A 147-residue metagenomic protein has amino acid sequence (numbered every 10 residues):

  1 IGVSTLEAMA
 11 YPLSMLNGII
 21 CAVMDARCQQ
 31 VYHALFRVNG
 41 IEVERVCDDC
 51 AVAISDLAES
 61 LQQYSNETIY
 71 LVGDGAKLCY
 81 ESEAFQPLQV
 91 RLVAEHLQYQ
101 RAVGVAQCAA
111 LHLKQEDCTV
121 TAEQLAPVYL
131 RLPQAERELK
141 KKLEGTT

Functional and structural regions predicted by a protein language model:
I1-Q100, Y129: Surface "functional belts" at beta-alpha junctions
V93-T147: Acyltransferase
